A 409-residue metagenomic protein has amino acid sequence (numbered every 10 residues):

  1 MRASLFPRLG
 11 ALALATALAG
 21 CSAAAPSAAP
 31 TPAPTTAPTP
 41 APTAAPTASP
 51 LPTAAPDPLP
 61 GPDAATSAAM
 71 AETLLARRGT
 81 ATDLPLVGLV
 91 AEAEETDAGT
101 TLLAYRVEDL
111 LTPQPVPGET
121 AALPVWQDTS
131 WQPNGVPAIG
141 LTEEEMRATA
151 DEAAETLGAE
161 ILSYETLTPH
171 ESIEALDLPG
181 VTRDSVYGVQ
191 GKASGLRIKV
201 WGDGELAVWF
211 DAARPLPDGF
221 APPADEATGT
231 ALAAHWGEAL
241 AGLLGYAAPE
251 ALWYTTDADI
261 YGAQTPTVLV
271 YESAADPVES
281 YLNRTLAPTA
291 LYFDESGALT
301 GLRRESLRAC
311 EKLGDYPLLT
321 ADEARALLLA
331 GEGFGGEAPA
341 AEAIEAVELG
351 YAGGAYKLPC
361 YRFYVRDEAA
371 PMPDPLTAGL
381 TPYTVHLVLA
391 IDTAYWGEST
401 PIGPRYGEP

Functional and structural regions predicted by a protein language model:
M1-G10: Bacterial N-terminal signal peptides that target proteins for export
A17-G20: C-terminal motif of bacterial Sec signal peptides marking the signal peptidase cleavage site
A25-T35, T43-L282, S306-L313, P404-P409: Preferential activation on post-signal-peptide N-terminal prodomains/segments of secreted or lumenal proteins
A212-H386, I391-Y395, P404-R405, P409: Segments that shape or occlude catalytic/ligand-binding pockets
T400-I402: Low-complexity, Pro/Ser/Thr- and charge-rich linker/hinge segments at domain boundaries
